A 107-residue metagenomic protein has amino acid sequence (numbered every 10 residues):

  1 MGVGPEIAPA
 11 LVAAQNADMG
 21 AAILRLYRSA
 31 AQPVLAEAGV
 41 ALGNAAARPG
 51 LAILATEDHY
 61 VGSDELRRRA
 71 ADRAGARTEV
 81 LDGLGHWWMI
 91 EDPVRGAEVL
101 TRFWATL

Functional and structural regions predicted by a protein language model:
M1-G2: Alpha-helical membrane-targeting segments
P5-E6: Aromatic- and charge-enriched surface segment that lines or borders ligand/interaction sites
P9-A71, R77-D82, M89: Conserved serine/cysteine hydrolase catalytic core
A74-L107: Catalytic active-site module of serine/aspartate enzymes centered on a nucleophile-bearing elbow/loop
